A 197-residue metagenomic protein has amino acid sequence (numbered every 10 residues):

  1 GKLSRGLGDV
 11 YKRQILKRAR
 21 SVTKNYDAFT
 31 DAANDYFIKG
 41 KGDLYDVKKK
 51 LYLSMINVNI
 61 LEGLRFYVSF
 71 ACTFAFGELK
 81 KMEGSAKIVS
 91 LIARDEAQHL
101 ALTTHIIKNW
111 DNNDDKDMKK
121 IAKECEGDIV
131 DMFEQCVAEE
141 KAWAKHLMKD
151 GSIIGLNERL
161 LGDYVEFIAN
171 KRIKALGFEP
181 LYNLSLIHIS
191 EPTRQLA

Functional and structural regions predicted by a protein language model:
G1-Q14, I187-A197: Single conserved hydrophobic/aromatic residue that forms the stacking wall/gate of nucleotide- or nucleobase-binding
S4-I38: Long, hydrophobic, well-ordered secondary-structure blocks that form the structural core and pocket-lining surfaces
S4-R5, I88, I92-I106: Amphipathic alpha-helical hairpins
R13, Y36-L51, I189: A contiguous catalytic/ligand-binding core that recognizes phosphate-bearing ligands
G42-L53, A71-L91, H105-G127, M148-S152: Inter-helical turn/loop segments and adjacent helix faces that build the functional surface of alpha-helical bundle
L51-F76, Q98-L102: Alpha-helical bundle segments that constitute or directly flank the non-heme di-iron/ferroxidase center
N112-L186, S190, R194-A197: Extended, helix-rich structural scaffolds rather than catalytic motifs
